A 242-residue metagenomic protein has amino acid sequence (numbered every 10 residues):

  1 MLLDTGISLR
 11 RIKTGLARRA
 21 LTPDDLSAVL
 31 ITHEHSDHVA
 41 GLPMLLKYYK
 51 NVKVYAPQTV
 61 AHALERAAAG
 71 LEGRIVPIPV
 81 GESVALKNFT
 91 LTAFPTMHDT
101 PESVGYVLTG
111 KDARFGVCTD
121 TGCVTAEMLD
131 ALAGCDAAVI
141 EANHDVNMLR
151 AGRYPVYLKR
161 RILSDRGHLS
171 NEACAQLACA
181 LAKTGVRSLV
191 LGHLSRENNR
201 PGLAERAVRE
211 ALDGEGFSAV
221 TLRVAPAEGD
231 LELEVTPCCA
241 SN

Functional and structural regions predicted by a protein language model:
M1-R19, V104-D120, A137: Conserved beta-strand hairpin/beta-sheet module of binuclear metal-dependent hydrolase folds, prominently
L3-G6, L26-E34, Y55-P57, G116-T119 (+3 more regions): Active-site neighborhood of phospho(di)ester-bond hydrolases with catalytic His/Asp-centered motifs
S8-A56: Active-site metal-binding motif and surrounding structural segment of the metallo-beta-lactamase
S36-V39, H62-A63, T100-P101, C123-A126 (+2 more regions): Active-site environment of divalent metal-dependent phosphoester hydrolases
A40-K50, L64-A67, N199-R206: Metal-dependent catalytic neighborhoods of phosphoester/phosphodiester hydrolases
P57-G105, T109-D112: Metallo-beta-lactamase
A126-V224: Cap/insert and terminal regions of metallo-dependent hydrolase folds
V220-N242: Short, basic/aromatic-enriched C-terminal tail that caps enzymatic domains
